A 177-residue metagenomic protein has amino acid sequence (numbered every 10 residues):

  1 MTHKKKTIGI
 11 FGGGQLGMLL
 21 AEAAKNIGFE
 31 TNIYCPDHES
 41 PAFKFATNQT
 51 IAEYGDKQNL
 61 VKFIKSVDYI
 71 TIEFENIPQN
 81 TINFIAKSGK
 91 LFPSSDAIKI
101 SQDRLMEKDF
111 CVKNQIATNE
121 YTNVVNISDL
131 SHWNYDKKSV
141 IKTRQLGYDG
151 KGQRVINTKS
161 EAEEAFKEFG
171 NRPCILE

Functional and structural regions predicted by a protein language model:
M1-A97, S101-Q102, M106: ATP-binding N-terminal substructure of ATP-dependent carboxylate-amine bond-forming enzymes
M1-H3, A42-F43, W133, Q145-Y148 (+1 more regions): Solvent-exposed alpha-helices and their adjacent loops that cap or buttress functional pockets in soluble metabolic
F43-K44, F92, Q115-A117, Q145-G150: Short glycine-enriched loop/turn motifs at secondary-structure junctions
Q49-Y54, T122-N126, V155-N157: Short acidic-hydrophobic, aromatic-tinged amphipathic segments that line or gate anion-handling sites
K57-V61, K65, I127-S131, E163: Amphipathic, non-transmembrane alpha-helical secondary structure
T71-I72, P93, E120, I175-E177: Short catalytic-loop micro-motif centered on adjacent basic/acidic residues
E107, C111-V112: Structural element of the ATP-grasp superfamily
A117-N119, D136-I141, G152-E177: Conserved ATP-binding module of the ATP-grasp superfamily
